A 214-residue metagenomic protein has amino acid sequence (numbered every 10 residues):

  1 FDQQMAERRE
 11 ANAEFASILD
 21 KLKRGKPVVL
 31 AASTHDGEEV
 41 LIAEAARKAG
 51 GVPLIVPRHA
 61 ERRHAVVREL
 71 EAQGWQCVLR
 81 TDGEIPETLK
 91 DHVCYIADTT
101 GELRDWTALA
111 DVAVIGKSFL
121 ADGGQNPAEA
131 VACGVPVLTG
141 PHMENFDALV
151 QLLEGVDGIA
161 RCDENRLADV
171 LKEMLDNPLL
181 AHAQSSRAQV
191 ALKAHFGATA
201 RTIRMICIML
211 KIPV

Functional and structural regions predicted by a protein language model:
F1-V214: Nucleotide-activated sugar donor-binding and catalytic core shared by glycosyltransferases and related lipid-linked
